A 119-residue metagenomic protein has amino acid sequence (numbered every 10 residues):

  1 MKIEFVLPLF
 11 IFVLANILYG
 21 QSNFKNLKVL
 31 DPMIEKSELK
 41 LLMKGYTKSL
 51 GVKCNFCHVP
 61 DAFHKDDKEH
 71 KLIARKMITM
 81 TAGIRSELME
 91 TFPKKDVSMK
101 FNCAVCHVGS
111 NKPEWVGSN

Functional and structural regions predicted by a protein language model:
M1-S22: Bacterial Sec-dependent N-terminal signal peptides
G20-N119: Sequence context surrounding c-type heme c attachment/ligation sites in exported
